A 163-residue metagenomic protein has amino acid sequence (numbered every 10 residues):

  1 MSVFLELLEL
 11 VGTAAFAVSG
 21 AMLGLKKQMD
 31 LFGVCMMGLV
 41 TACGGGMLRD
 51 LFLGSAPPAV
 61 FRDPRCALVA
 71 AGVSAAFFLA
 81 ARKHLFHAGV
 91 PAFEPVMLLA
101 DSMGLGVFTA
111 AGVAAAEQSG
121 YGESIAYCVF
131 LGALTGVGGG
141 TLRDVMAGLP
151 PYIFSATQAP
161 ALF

Functional and structural regions predicted by a protein language model:
M1-C43, M47-V129, G148-F163: Alpha-helical transmembrane segments and their membrane-interface boundaries that form or gate the permeation pathway
C43-G44, L134, T141: Alpha-helical transmembrane segments in inner-membrane proteins
L105, G132-V137: Generic alpha-helical transmembrane segments
V137-P150: Membrane-helix boundary/interface segments in integral membrane proteins
